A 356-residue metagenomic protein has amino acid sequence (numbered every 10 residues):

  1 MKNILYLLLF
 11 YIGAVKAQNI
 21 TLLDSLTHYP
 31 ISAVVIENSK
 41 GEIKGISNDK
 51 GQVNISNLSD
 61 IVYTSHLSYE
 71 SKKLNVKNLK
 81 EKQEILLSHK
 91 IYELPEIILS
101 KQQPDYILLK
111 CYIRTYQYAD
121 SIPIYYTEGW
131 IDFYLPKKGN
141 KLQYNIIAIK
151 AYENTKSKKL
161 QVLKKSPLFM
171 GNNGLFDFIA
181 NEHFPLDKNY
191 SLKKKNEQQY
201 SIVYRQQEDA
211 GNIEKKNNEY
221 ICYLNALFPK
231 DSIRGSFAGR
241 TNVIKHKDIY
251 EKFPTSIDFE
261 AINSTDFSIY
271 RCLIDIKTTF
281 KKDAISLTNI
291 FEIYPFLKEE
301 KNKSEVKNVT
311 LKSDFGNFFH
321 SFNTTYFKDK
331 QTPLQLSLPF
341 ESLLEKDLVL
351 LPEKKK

Functional and structural regions predicted by a protein language model:
M1-T21: Bacterial Sec-dependent N-terminal signal peptides
Q18-S25, G51, I85, I97: A short, amphipathic beta-strand motif
L26-K40: Short, ordered, surface-exposed loop/turn motifs in non-cytosolic proteins
I31, V53-I61: Short Pro-Gly-centered beta-turn/loop motif in secreted/extracellular proteins
G41-Q52: Short, acidic Ser/Thr/Gly-rich low-complexity loop/linker segments typical of extracellular and cell-surface proteins
Y63-L74: A short, solvent-exposed loop/turn motif at the edges and junctions of modular extracellular/periplasmic domains
E84-K356: Surface-exposed, low-complexity/disordered segments and acidic/polar micro-motifs at processing/linker regions
